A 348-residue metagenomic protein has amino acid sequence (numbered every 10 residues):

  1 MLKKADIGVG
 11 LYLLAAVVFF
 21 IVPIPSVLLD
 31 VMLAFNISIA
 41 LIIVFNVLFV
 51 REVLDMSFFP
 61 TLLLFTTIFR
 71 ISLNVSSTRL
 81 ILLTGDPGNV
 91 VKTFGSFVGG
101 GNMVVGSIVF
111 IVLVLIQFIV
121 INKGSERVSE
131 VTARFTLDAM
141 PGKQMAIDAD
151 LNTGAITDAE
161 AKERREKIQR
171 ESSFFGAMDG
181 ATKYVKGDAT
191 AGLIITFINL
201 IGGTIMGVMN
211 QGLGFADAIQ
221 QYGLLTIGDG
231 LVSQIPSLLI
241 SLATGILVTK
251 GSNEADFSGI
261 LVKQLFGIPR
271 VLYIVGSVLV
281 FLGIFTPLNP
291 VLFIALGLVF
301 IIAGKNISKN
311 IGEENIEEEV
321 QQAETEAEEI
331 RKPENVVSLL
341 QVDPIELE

Functional and structural regions predicted by a protein language model:
M1-A5, L33-A34, R51-F69, V90-N102 (+4 more regions): Membrane-interface segments at loop-to-transmembrane junctions
D6-G8, L28-A40, Q234-P236: Structural signature of hydrophobic alpha-helical transmembrane segments
A15-A16, F35-L48: Central hydrophobic cores of alpha-helical transmembrane segments in multi-pass inner-membrane proteins across all
V17-V31, L48-L54, S76-V104, N210-D217 (+1 more regions): Transmembrane helix-loop junctions at the membrane interface of multipass transporters and ion channels
L28-V31, V75, R79, K123-F135 (+4 more regions): Membrane-spanning helices that line or support transport/gating and their immediate boundary helices in channels
I71, L115, I119, T226-L238 (+2 more regions): Hydrophobic transmembrane alpha-helical segments of multi-pass transport and channel proteins
T136-K186: Membrane-interface amphipathic helices and adjacent TM-edge segments
L151-I156, K309-E348: Non-transmembrane accessory domains of multi-pass membrane transporters/channels
